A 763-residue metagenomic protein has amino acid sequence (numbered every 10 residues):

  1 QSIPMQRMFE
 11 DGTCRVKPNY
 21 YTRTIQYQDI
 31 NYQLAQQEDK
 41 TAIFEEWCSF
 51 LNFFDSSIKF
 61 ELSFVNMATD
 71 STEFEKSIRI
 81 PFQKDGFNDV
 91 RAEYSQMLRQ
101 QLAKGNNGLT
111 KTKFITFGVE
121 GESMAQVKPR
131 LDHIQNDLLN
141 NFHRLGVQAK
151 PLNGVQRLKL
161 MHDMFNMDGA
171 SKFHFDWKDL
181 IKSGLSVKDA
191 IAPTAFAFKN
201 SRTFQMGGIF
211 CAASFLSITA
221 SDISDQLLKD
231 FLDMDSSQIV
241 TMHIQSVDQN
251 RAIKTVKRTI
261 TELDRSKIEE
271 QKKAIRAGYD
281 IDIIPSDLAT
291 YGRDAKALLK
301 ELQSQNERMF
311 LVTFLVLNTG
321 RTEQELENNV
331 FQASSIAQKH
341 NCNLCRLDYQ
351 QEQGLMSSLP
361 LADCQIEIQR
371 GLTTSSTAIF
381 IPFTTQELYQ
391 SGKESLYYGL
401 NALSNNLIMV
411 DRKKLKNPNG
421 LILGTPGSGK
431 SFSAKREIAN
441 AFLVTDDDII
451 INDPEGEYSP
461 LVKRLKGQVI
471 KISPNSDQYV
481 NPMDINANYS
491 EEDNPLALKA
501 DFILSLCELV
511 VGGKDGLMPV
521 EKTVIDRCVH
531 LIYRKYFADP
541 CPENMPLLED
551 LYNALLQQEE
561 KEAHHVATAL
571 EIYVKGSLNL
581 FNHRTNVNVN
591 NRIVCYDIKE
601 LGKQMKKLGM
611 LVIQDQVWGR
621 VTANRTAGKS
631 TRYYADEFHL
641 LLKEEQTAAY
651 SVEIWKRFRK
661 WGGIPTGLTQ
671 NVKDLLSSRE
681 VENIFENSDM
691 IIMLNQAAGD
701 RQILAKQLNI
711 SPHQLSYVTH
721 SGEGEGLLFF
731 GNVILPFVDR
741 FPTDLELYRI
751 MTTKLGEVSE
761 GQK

Functional and structural regions predicted by a protein language model:
Q1-T385: Extended, folded cores of ATP/NTP-driven motor/assembly subunits in large transport and secretion machines
I30, Q37-S56, S63, M67 (+11 more regions): P-loop NTPase motor domains
I422: Hydrophobic anchor at the beta1->P-loop junction of P-loop NTPases
K430: Conserved lysine of the Walker
S433: Hydrophobic positions on the alpha1 helix immediately C-terminal to the Walker A/P-loop
N440-I450: Post-Walker A helix-loop "phosphate-sensing" segment adjacent to the P-loop in P-loop NTPases
K466-I470, E680-M693: A short helix-turn-beta junction within AAA+ P-loop NTPase domains corresponding to the substrate/partner-engaging
L708-Q762: Conserved P-loop NTPase
